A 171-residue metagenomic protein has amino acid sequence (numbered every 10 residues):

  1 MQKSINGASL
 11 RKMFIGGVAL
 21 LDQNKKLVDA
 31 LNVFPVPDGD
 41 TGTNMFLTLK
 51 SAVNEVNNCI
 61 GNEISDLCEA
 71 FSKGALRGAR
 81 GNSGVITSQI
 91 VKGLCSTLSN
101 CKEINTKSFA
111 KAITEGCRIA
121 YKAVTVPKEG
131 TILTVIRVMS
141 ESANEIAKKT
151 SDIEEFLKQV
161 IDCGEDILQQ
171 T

Functional and structural regions predicted by a protein language model:
M1-T171: N-terminal loops that bind phosphate or other acidic moieties and the adjacent beta-alpha structural core
